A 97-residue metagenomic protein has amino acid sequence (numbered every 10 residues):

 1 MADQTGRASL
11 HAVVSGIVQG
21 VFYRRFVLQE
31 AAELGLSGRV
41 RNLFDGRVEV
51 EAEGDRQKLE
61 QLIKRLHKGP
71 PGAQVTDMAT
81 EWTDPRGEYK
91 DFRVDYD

Functional and structural regions predicted by a protein language model:
M1-D97: Intrinsically disordered, low-complexity, mixed-charge
